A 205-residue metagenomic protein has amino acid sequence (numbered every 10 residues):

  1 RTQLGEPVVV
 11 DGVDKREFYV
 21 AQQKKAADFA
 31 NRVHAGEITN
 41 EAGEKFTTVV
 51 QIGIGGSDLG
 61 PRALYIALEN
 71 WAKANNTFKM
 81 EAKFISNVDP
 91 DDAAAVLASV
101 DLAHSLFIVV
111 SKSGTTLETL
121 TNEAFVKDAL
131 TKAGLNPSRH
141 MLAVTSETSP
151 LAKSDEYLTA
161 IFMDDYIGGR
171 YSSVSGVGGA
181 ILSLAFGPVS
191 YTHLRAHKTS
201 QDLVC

Functional and structural regions predicted by a protein language model:
R1-E41: Extended, charge-enriched "interface" segments that sit outside catalytic cores
Y19-H34, L64-Y65, N70-A103: Glycine-rich oxoanion-binding loops at beta->alpha junctions
T48-V50, L106: Conserved beta-strand elements of the Class I
L59-N75, L97-L102, A124-T131, D155-A160: A glycine- and small-aliphatic-rich helix-loop capping segment at beta-alpha/alpha-beta transitions that lines
V110-F125, V144-S190: Short alpha-helices
T131, L135-T145: Catalytic PLP-binding core of fold-type I/II PLP enzymes
T192-T199: Conserved small/polar residues in nucleotide/adenosyl-binding loops
V204-C205: Hydrophobic alpha-helical segments, chiefly the membrane-spanning helices and signal/signal-anchor peptides
